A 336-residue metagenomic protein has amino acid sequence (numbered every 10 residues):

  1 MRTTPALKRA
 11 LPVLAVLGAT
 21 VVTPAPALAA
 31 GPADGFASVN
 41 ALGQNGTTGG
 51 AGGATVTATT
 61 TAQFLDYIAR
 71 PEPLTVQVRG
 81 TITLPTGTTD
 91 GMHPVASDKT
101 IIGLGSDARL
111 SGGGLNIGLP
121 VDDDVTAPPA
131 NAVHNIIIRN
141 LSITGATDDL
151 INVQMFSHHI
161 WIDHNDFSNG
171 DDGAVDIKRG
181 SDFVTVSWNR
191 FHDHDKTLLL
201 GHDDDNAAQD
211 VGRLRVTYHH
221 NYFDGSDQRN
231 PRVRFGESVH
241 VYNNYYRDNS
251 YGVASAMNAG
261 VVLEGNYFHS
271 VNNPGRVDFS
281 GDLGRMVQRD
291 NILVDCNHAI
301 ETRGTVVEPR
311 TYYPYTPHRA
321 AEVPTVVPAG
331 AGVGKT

Functional and structural regions predicted by a protein language model:
M1-A29: Secretory targeting and sorting signals
F36-Q77: Acidic Gly/Asp/Thr-rich repetitive segments characteristic of extracellular carbohydrate-active and adhesion proteins
L65-P73, I82-I102, A108-R139, G145-F156: Extracellular beta-strand-rich solenoid/capping regions of secreted or surface-exposed proteins that bind or remodel
V78, L84, G103, I117 (+8 more regions): Extracellular beta-strand solenoids
S97-D107, A132-G145, S157-D171, S181-H202 (+4 more regions): Right-handed parallel beta-helix
N116, D149-N152, A174, T197-L199 (+3 more regions): Structural detector of coil-to-beta-strand junctions
I151-F156, I160, V253-S255, I300: Helix-rich interaction surfaces within compact, conserved domain-sized segments that mediate assembly or partner
V233-Y246, S250-T336: Extracellular beta-rich repeat passengers
